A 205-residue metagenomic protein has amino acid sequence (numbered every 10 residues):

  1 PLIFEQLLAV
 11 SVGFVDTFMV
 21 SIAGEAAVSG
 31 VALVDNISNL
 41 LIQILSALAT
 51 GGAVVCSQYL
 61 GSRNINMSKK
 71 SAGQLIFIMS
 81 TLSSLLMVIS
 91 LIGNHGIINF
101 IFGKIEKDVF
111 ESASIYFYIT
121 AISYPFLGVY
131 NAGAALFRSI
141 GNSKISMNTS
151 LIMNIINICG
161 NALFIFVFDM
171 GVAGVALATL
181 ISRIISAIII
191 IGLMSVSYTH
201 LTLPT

Functional and structural regions predicted by a protein language model:
P1-F18, I22-A23, N39-G51, S83-M87 (+2 more regions): N-terminal transmembrane alpha-helices
L2-L7, F117, A121, K144-L151 (+1 more regions): Hydrophobic faces of transmembrane alpha-helices in multi-pass small-molecule transporters and flippases across diverse
S11, I22-E25, S139-I140, V167-D169: Helix-loop interface residues and adjacent transmembrane-helix termini in multi-pass membrane transporters, primarily
M19-N39, K107-S112, V172-A173: Interfacial/gating helices of multi-pass transporter permease domains
V28-V88, L127-S146: Small-residue-rich hydrophobic transmembrane alpha-helices
L40-Q43, N157-I158, A187-I191: Hydrophobic transmembrane alpha-helices of multi-pass small-molecule transporters
C56-S123, V167-L201: Short alpha-helical transmembrane segments in multi-pass integral membrane proteins
M79, L136-A162, A173, L177-L180: Alpha-helical transmembrane segments of multi-pass membrane transporters/permeases
